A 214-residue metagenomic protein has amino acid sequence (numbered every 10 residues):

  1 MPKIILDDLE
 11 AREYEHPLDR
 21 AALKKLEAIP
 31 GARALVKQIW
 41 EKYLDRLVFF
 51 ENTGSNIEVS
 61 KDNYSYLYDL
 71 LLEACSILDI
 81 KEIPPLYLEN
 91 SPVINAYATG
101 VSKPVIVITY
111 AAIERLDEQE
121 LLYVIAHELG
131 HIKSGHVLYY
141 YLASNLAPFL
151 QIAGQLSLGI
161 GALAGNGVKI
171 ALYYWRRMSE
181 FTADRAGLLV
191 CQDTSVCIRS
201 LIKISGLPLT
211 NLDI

Functional and structural regions predicted by a protein language model:
M1-S102, K169-L172, P208-L209: Hydrophobic or amphipathic, alpha-helical segments that drive membrane association/targeting
E58, D62, V107-Y123, A171-R177: Short pre-active-site segment immediately N-terminal to the catalytic Zn-binding motif
D62-Y68, A74, L78-I80, L158-I214: Short helix/loop segments within enzyme catalytic domains that coordinate or immediately flank catalytic cofactors
S102-P104, F149: Short, hinge-like loop/turn segments at secondary-structure boundaries
L116, I125-S134, T182, A186: Active-site His/Glu-centered metal-binding helix of metallohydrolases
L129-P148: Catalytic Zn2+-binding segment of zinc metalloproteases
A147-A162: Short hydrophobic membrane-inserting alpha-helices and related fusion/pore-forming segments
